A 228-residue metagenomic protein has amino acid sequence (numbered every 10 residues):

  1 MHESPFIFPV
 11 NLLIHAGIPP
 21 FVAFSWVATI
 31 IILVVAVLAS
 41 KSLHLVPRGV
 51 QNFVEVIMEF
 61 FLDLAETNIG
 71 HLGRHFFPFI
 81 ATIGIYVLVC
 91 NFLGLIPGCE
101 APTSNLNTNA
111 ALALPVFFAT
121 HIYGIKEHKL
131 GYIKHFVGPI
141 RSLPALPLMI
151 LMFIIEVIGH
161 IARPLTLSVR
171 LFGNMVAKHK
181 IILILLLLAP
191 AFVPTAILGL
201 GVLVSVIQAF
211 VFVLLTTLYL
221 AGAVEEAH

Functional and structural regions predicted by a protein language model:
M1-H228: Selective transmembrane helix interface/packing segments
